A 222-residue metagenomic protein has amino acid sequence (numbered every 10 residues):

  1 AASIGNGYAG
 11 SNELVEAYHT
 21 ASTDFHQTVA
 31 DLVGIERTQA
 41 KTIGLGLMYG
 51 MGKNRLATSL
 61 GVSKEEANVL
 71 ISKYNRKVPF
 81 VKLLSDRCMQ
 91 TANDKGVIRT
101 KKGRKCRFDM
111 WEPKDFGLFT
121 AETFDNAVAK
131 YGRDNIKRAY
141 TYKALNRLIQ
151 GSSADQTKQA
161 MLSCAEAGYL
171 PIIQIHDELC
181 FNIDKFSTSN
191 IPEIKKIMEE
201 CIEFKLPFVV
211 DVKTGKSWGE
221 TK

Functional and structural regions predicted by a protein language model:
A1-K222: Conserved catalytic core of nucleotide polymerization and phosphodiester-bond processing enzymes
